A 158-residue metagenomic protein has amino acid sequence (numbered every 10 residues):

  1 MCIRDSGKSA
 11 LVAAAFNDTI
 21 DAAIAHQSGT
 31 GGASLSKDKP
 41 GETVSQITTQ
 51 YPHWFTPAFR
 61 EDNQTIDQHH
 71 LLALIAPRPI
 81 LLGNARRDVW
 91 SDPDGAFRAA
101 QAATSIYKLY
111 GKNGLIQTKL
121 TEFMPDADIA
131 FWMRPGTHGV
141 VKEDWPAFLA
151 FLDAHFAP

Functional and structural regions predicted by a protein language model:
M1-I3: Conserved small/polar residues in nucleotide/adenosyl-binding loops
G7-D18: Short glycine-enriched nucleophile-adjacent loop and the immediately C-terminal alpha-helix near the catalytic center
S9, H70, G95-R98, A102 (+3 more regions): Extracytoplasmic/secreted proteins, especially bacterial periplasmic and envelope-associated proteins
A22-L71, D92, A96-Q117: Mobile cap/lid helix-loop segments that gate and shape the active-site cleft of serine hydrolases
Q46, F55, Y107-P158: C-terminal catalytic histidine-bearing segment of alpha/beta-hydrolase fold enzymes
L74-I80, P125-I129: Short, proline-enriched alpha-helix->beta-strand connector loops that line the catalytic pocket of alpha/beta-hydrolase
L82-N84: Short beta-strand/loop motif that positions the catalytic acidic residue of the alpha/beta-hydrolase fold
R87-S91, H138-G139: Acidic catalytic loop of the alpha/beta-hydrolase fold
